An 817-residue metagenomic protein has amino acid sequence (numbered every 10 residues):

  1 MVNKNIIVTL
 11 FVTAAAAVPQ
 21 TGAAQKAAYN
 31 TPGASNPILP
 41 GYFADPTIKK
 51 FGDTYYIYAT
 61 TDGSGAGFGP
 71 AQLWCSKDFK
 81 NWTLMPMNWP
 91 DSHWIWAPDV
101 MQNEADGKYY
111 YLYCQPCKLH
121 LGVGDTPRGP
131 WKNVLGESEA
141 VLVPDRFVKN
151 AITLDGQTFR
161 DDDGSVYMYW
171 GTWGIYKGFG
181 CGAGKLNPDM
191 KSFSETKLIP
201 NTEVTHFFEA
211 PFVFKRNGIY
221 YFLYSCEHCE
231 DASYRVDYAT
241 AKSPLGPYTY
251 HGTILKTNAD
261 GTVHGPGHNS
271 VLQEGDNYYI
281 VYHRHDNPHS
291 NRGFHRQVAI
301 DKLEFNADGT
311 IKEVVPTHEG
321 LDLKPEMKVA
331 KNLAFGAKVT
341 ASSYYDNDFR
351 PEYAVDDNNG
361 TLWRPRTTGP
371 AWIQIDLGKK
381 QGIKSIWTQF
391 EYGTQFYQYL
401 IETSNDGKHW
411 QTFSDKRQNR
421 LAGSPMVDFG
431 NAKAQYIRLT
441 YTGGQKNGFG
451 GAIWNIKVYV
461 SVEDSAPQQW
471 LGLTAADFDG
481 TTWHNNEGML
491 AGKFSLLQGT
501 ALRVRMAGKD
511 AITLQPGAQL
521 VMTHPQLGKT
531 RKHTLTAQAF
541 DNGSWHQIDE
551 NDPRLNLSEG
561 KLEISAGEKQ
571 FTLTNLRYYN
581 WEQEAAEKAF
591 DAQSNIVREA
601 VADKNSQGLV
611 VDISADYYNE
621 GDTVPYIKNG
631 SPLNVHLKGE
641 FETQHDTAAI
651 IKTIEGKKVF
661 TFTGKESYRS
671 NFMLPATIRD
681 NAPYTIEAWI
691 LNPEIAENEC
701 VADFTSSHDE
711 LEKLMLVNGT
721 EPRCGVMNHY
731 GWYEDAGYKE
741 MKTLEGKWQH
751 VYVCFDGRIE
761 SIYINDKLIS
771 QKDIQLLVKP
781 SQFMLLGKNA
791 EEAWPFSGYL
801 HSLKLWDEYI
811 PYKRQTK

Functional and structural regions predicted by a protein language model:
A23, S465-L473, D477, E487-G488 (+5 more regions): Extracytoplasmic low-complexity segments
D322-K380, Q389-Q395, D415-L421, K457-G480 (+6 more regions): Disordered, acidic Ser/Thr/Pro-rich linker "stalks" and the adjacent N-terminal cap of the next globular domain
W363-P365, I373-I375, T482-S495, L520-M522 (+4 more regions): Short surface loop/edge beta-strand patches of beta-sandwich-type extracellular domains that form ligand-contact sites
T367-G369, Y392-V462: Trp- and acidic/polar-enriched beta-sheet ligand-binding modules for extracellular glycan and matrix recognition
Q381-I383, K433, I453-Y459, E568-Q593 (+4 more regions): Extracellular, beta-strand-rich glycan-interacting domains
Q498-T500, D510-P516, T523, E699-V726: Glycan-recognition/cleft segments
D510-T530, F672, G725-H750: Short, aromatic/His-centered strand-loop micro-motif at the edge of beta-sheets
E550-T574, K772-Y799: Flexible glycan-contacting loops in extracellular carbohydrate-active proteins
